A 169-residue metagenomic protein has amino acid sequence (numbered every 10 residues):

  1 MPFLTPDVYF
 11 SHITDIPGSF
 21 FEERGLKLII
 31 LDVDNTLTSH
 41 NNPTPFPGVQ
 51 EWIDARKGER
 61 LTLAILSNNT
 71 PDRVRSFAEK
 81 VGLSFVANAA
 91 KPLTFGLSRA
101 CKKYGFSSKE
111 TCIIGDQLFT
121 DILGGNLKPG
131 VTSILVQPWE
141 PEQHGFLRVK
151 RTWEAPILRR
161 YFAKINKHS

Functional and structural regions predicted by a protein language model:
M1-L31, T38, N42-P43, P47-I113 (+1 more regions): Asp-based, Mg2+/Mn2+-dependent phosphohydrolase catalytic module
